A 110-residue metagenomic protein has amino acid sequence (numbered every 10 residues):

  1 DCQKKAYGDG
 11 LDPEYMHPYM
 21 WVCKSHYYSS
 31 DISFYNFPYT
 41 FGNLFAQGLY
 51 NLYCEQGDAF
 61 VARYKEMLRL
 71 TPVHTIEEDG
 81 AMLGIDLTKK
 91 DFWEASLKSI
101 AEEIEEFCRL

Functional and structural regions predicted by a protein language model:
D1-L110: C-terminal, non-catalytic "cap/extension" segments appended to globular domains
